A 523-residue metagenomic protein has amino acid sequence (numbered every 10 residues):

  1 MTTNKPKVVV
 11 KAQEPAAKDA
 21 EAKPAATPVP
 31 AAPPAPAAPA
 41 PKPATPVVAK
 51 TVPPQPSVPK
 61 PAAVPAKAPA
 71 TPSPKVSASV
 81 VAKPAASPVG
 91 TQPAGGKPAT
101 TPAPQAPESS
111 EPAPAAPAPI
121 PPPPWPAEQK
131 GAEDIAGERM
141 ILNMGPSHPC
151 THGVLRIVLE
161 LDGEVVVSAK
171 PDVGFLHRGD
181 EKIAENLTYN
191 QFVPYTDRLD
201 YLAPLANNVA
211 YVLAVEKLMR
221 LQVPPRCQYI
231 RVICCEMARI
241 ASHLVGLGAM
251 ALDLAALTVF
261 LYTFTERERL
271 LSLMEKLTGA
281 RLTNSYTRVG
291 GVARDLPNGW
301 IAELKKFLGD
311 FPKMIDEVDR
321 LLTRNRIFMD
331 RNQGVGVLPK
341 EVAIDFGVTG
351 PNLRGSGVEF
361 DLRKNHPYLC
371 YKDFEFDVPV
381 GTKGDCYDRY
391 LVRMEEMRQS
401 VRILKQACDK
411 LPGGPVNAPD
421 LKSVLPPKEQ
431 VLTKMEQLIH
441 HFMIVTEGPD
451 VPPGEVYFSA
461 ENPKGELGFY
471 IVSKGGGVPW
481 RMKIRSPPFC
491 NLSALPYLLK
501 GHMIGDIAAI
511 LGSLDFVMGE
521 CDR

Functional and structural regions predicted by a protein language model:
T2-P6, V80-P84, P88, P93 (+1 more regions): Metal/cofactor-centered catalytic core regions of large enzymes
K5-A94, P98-S109: N-terminal intrinsically disordered, low-complexity tails
